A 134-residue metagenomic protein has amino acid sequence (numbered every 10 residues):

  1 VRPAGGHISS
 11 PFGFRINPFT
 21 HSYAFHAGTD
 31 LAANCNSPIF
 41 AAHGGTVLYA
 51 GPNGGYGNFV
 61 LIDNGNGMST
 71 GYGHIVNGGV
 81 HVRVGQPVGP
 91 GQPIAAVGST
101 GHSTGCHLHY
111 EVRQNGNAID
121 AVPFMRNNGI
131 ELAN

Functional and structural regions predicted by a protein language model:
R2-N134: Catalytic cores of peptidoglycan-degrading enzymes
